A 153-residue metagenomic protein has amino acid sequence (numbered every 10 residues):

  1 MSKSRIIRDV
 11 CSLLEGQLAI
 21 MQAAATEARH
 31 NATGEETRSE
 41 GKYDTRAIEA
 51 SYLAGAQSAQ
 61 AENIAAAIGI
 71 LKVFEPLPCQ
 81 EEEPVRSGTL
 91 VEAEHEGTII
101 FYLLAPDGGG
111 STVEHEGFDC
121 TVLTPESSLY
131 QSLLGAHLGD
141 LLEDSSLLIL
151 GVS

Functional and structural regions predicted by a protein language model:
M1, I7, R29, E36 (+7 more regions): Mixed-charge, polar/low-complexity N-terminal
M1-A67: Helix-rich terminal scaffold detector
G34, N63, L77, E143-S145: Alpha-helix boundary/interfacial micro-motifs
G55, A59-I99: Long amphipathic N-terminal alpha/beta scaffold segment
Q80-L147, S153: Non-DNA-binding regulatory cores of transcription-related proteins, predominantly C-terminal effector-binding
